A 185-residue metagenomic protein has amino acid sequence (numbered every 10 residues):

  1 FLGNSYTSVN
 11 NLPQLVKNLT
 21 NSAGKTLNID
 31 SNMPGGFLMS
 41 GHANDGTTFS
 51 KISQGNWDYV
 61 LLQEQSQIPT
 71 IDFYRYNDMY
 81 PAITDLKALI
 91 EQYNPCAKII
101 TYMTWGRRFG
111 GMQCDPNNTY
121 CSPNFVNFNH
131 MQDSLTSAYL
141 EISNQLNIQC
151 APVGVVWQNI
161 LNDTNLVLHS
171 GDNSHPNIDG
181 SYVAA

Functional and structural regions predicted by a protein language model:
F1-S31, F49-I52: Serine-esterase "nucleophile elbow" of acetyl-processing enzymes
S5, M33-G36, S66: Short, flexible loop/turn elements at secondary-structure junctions
L15-V16, N44-G46, D115-N118: Short secondary-structure boundary/capping segments
I29-T47: N-terminal beta-loop-helix "entrance" segment that forms/cooperates in small-molecule cofactor or anionic ligand
F49-S174, I178: Alpha-helical cap/lid subdomain in secreted, periplasmic, or secretory-pathway luminal O-acyl-processing enzymes
